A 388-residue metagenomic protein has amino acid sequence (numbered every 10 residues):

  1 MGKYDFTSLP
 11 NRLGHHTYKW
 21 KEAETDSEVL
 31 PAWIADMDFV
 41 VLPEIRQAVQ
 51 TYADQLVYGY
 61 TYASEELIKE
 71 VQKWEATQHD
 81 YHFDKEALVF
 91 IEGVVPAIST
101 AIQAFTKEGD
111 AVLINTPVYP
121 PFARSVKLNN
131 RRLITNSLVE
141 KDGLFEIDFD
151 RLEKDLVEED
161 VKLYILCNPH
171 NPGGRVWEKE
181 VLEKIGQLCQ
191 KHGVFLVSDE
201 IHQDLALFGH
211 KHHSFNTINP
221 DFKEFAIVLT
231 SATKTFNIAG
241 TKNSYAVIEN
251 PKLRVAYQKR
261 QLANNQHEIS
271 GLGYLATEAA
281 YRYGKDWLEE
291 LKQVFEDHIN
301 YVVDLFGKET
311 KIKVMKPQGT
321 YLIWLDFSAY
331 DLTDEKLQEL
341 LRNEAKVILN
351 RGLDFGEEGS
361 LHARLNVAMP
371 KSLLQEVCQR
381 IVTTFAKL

Functional and structural regions predicted by a protein language model:
M1-T17, T25-E28: Conserved PLP-binding active-site segment in aminotransferase class I/II-type PLP enzymes
G2, H16, L56-Y58, K162 (+1 more regions): Intrinsically disordered, low-complexity segments enriched in small/polar residues
Y4, E24-L30, A35-Q50, H82-D84 (+1 more regions): PLP-dependent class I/II
L9, Y58-Y60, I147, F215: Short clusters of hydrophobic/aromatic residues that line enzyme substrate/ligand-binding pockets
P31-D38, Q50-I68: A glycine-/small-polar-enriched, mobile loop at the entrance of the PLP active site in fold-type I
G59-E92: Conserved N-terminal alpha-helix of the aminotransferase class I/II PLP-enzyme fold
